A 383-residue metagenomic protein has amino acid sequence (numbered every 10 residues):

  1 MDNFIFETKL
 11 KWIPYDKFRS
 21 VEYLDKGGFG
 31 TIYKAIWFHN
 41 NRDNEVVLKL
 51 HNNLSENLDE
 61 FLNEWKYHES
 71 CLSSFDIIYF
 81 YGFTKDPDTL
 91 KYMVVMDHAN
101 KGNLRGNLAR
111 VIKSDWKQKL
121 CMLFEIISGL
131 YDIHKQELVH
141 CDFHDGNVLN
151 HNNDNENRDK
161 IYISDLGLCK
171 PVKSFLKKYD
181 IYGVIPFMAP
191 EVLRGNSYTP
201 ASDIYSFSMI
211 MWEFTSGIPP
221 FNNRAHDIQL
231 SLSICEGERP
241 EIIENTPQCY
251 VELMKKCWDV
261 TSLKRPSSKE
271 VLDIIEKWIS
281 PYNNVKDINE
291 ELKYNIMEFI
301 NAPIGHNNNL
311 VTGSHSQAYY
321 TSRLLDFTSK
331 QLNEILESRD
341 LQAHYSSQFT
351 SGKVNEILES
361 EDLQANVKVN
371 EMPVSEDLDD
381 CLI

Functional and structural regions predicted by a protein language model:
T31-N52: Glycine-rich ATP phosphate-binding loop
Y79-Y92: Short beta-strand micro-motifs within the conserved protein kinase catalytic domain, predominantly in the N-lobe
T89-N103: Conserved short submotifs of the Hanks-type protein kinase catalytic core that shape the nucleotide-binding pocket
M122-L123: Activation segment signature within eukaryotic-like protein kinase domains
H134-H151: Catalytic-loop of the protein kinase fold
D203: Conserved catalytic-loop aspartate of Hanks-type protein kinases
E241, W258-E270: A conserved short helix/loop substructure at the end of the activation segment of eukaryotic-like protein kinase domains
